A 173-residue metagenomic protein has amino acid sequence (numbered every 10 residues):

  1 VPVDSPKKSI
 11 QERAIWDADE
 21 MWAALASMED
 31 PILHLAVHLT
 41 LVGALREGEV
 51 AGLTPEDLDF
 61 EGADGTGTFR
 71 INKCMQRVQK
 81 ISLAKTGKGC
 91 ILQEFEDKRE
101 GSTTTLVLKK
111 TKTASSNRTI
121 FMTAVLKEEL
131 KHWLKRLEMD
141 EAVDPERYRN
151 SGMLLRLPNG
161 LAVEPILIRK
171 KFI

Functional and structural regions predicted by a protein language model:
V1-L53, E61-T66, S115-N117, R147-N150: Basic, Lys/Arg- and aromatic-enriched nucleic-acid-binding interface segment
P2-S5, E20, L53-M139: Conserved tyrosine-mediated DNA breakage-rejoining catalytic core shared by Y-recombinases
K8, E12-A14, R77-V78, K110 (+1 more regions): Positively charged, low-complexity intrinsically disordered regions
E12-R13, P55, N72, S151-G152 (+1 more regions): Generic secondary-structure boundary/loop-capping signal
A23-A26, D30-L33, G43, I120 (+1 more regions): Short, basic (Lys/Arg/His-rich) helix/loop patches that form interaction surfaces in the mid-to-C-terminal regions
E49, E129, K171: Phosphate- and divalent-cation-binding pockets in alpha/beta enzyme and binding domains that engage nucleotide-derived
